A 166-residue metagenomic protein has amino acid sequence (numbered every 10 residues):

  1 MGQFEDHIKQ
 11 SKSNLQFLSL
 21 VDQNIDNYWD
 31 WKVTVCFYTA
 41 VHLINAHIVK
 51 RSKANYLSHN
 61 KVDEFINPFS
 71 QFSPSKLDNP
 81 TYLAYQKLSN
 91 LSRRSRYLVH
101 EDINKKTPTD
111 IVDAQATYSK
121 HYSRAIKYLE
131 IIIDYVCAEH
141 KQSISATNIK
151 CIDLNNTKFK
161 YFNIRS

Functional and structural regions predicted by a protein language model:
M1-S166: Terminal alpha-helical segments
